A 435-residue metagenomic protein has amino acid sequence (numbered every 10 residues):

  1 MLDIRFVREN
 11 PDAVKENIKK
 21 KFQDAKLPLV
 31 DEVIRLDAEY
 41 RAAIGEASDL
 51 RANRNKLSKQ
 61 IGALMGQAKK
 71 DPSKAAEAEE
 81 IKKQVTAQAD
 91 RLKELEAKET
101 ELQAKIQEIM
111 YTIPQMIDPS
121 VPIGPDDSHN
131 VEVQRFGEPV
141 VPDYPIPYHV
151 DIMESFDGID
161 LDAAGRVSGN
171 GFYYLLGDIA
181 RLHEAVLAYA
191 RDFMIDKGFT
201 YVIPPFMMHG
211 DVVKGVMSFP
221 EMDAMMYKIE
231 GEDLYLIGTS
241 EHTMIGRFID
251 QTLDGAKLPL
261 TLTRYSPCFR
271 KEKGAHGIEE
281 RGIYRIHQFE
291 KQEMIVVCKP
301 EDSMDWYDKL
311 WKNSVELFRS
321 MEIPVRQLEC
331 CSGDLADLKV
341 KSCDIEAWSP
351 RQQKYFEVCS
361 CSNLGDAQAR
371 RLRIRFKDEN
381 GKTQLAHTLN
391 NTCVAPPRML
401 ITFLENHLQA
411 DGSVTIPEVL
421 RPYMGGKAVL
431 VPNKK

Functional and structural regions predicted by a protein language model:
M1-V140, E154, G158: N-terminal alpha-helical targeting/anchoring segments
L27, R135-K435: TRNA-recognition modules of translation machinery and tRNA-sensing kinases, especially anticodon-binding
